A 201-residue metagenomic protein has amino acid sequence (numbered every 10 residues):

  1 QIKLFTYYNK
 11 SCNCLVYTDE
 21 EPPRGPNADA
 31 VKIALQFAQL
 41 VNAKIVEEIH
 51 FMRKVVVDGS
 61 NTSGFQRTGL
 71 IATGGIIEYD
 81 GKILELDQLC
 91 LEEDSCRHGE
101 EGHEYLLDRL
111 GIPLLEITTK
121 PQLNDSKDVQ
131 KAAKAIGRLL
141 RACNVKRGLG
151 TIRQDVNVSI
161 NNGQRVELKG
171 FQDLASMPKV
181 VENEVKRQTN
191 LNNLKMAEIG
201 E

Functional and structural regions predicted by a protein language model:
Q1-E201: Basic, nucleic-acid-interacting segments
